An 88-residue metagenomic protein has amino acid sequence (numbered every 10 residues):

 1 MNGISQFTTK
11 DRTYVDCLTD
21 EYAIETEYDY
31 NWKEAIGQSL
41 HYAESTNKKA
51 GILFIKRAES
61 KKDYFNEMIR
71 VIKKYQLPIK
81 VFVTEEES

Functional and structural regions predicted by a protein language model:
M1-Y22, E27-G37, E44, Y64-S88: Active-site metal-binding core of divalent-cation-utilizing nuclease and nuclease-like domains
S39-H41, I52: Hydrophobic alpha-helical segments
N47-A50: Short glycine-/polar-rich loops that comprise or flank the Walker A/P-loop and associated switch/sensor motifs
F54-K56: Short beta-strand/turn micro-motifs composed of small residues that flank or help shape donor/cofactor-binding pockets
A58-Y64: Short, charged/polar "capping" segments at the starts of alpha-helices and the immediately preceding loops
